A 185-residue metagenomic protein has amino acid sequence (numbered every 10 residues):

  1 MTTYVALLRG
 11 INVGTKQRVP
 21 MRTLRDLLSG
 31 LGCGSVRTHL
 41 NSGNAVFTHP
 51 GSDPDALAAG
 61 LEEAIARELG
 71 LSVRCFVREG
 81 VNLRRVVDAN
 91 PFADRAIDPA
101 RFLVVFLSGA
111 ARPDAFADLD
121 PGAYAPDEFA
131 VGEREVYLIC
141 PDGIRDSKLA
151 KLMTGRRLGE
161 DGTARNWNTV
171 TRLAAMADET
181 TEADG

Functional and structural regions predicted by a protein language model:
T2-G185: Surface-exposed, charge/polar-rich loops and edge strands
